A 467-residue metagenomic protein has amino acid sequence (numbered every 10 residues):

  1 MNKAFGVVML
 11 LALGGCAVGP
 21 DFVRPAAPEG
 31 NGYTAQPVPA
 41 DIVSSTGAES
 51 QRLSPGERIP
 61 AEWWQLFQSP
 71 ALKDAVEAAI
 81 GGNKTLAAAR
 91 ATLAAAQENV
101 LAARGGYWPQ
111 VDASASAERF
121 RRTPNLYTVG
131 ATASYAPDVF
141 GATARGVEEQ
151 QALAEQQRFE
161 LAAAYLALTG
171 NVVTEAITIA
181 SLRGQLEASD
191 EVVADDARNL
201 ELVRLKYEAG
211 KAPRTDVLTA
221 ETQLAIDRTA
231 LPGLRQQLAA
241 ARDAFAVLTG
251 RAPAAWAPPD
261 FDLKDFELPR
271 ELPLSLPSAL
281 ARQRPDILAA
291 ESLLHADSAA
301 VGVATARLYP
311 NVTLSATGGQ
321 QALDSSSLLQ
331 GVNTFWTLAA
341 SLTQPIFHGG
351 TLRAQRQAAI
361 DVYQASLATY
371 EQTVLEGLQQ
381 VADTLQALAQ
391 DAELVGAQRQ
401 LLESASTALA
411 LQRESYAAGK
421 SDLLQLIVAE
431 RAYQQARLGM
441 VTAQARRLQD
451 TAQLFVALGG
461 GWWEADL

Functional and structural regions predicted by a protein language model:
N2-G81, Q151, R235-R282, L288 (+3 more regions): Terminal intrinsically disordered/low-complexity segments used for targeting and assembly
V18-P25, G32, A61-E62, F67-A78 (+8 more regions): Small/polar-residue-enriched beta-strand and adjacent coil segments characteristic of outer-membrane beta-barrel
G82-N83, A209, A418: Charged, alpha-helical scaffolding/interaction elements associated with membrane systems
A88-A103, A164, L168-E191, D195-L205 (+6 more regions): Amphipathic alpha-helical coiled-coil segments
V139, Q185-L186, A230, H348: A generic structural motif
E208-Q237, G439: Repeat-solenoid scaffold signature
P213, A252, S421-D422, G461: Short coil/turn motifs that cap or connect alpha-helices
